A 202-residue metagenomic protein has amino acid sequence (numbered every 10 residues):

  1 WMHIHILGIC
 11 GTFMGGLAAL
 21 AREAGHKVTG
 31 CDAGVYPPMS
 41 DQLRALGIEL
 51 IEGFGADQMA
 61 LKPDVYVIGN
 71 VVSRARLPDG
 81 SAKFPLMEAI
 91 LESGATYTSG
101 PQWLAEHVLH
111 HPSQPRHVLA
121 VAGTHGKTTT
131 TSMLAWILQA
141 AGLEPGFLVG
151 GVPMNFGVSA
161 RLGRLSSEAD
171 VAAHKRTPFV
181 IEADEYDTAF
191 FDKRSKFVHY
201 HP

Functional and structural regions predicted by a protein language model:
W1-W103: N-terminal leader/targeting and accessory segments in enzymes
L20-E23, R44, Q58-M59, P78-P202: Phosphate-binding loop of NTP-binding sites
